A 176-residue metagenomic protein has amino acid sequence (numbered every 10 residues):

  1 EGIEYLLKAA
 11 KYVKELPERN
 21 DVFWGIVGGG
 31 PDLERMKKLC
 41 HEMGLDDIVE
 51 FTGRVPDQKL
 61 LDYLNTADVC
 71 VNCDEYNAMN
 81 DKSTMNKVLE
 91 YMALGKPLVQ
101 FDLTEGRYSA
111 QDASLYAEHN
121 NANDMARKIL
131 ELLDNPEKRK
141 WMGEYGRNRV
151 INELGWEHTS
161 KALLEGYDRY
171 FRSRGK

Functional and structural regions predicted by a protein language model:
E1-Y12, P31-E34, N123: A conserved mid-protein helix/loop that constitutes part of the nucleotide-sugar donor-binding site
P17, D21, V27, E34-L61: Nucleotide-activated donor-binding/catalytic signature segment of Leloir-type glycosyltransferases, i.e., the conserved
L64-K82, K96-P97: Acidic donor-binding loop of glycosyltransferase active sites
K82, L103-Y116: Short acidic/histidine- and often glycine-rich active-site loop of Leloir-type glycosyltransferases that engages
S114-A122, E131-E137: Conserved acidic donor-binding segment of nucleotide-sugar-dependent glycosyltransferases
E137-R169: A charged, aromatic-enriched C-terminal amphipathic alpha-helix characteristic of glycosyltransferases across folds
